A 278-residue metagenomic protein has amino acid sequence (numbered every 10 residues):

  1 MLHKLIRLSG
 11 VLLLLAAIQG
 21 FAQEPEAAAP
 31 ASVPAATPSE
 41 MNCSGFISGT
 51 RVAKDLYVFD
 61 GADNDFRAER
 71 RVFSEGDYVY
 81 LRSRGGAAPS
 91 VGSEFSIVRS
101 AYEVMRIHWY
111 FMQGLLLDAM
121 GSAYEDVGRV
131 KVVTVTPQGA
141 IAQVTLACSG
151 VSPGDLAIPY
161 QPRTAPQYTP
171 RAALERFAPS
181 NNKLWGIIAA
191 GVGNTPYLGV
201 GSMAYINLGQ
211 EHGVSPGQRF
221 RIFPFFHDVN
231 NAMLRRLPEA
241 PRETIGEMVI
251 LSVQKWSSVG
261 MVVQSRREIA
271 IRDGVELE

Functional and structural regions predicted by a protein language model:
M1-G10: Bacterial N-terminal signal peptides that target proteins for export
L2, G20-E278: Surface-exposed, polar/charged interaction patches used for macromolecular assembly or partner binding
